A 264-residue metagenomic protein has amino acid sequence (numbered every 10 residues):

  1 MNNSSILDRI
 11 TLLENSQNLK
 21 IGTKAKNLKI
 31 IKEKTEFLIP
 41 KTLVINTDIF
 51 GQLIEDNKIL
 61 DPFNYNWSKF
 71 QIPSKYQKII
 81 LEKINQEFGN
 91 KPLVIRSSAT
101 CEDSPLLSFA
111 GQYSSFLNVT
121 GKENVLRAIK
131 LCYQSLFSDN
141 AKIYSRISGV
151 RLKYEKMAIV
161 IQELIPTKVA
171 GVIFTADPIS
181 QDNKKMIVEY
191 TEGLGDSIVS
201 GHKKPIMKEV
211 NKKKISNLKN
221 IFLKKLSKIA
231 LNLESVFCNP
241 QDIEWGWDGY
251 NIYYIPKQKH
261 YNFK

Functional and structural regions predicted by a protein language model:
M1-V160, C238, G249, Y253-I255 (+1 more regions): N-terminal beta-alpha lobe that positions the nucleotide/phosphoryl donor in ATP/NTP-coupled carboxylate activation
K20-T23, L164-I165, I229-L233: Core catalytic machinery and nucleic-acid-binding channels of phosphodiester-processing enzymes
A99, E163-I165, E192, W247-G249 (+1 more regions): Short, flexible loop/turn elements at secondary-structure junctions
E102, Y190-D196, A230-Q241, K259-F263: Phosphate-binding core of ATP-grasp and ATP-grasp-like enzymes
A110-K142, P166-N220, Y254-K264: Extended active-site and interfacial segments that coordinate phosphate-rich ligands in large catalytic machineries
K153-E155, N211-W247: A long amphipathic alpha-helix within ATP-dependent nucleotide-binding catalytic cores
A158, A170-V172, P240-D242: Conserved beta-strand residues within beta-sheet cores
